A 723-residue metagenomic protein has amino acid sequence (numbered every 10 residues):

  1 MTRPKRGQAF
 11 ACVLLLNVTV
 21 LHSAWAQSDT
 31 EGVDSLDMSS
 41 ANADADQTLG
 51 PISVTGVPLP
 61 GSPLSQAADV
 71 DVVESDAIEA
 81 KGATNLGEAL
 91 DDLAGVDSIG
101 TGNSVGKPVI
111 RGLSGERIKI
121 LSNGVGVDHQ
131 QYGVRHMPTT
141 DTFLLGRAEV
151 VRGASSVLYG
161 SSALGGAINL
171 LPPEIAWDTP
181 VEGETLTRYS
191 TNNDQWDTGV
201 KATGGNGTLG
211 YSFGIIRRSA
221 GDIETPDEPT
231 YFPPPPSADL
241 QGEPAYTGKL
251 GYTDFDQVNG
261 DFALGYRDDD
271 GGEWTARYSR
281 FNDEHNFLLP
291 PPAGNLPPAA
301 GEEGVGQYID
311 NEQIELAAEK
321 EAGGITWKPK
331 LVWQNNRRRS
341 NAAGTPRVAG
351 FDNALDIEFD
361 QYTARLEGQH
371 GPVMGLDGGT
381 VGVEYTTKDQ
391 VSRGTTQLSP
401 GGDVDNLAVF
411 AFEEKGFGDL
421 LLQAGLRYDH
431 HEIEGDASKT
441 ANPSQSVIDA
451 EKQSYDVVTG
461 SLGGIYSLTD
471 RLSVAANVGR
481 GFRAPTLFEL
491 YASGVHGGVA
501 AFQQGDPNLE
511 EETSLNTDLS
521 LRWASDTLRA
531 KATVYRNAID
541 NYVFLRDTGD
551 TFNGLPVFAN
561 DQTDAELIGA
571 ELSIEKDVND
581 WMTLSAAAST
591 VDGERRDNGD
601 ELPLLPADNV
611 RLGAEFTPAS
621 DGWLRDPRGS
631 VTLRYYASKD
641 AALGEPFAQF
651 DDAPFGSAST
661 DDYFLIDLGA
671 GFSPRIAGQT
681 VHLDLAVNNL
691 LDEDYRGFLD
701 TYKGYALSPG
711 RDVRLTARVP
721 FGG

Functional and structural regions predicted by a protein language model:
M1-G95, T203, V258, Y266 (+7 more regions): N-terminal Sec signal peptide and the immediately downstream disordered periplasmic leader that contains the TonB box
F10-L14, Q27, L49, G214 (+6 more regions): Conserved C-terminal beta-signal and adjacent last beta-strands/turns of outer-membrane beta-barrel proteins
V33-P180, D194, P291-G294, Q334 (+2 more regions): Acidic, small-polar-rich N-terminal luminal/periplasmic segments of exported/outer-membrane proteins
W177-P180, E184-L186, S190, D197 (+2 more regions): Periplasmic-side early beta-strands and strand-to-turn transitions of outer-membrane beta-barrels
T253-Q257, G271-G323, W327, N335-Q361 (+3 more regions): Flexible loop and strand-edge segments within Gram-negative outer membrane beta-barrel domains
R267, L376-G378, E384, S399-I539 (+1 more regions): Structural signature of Gram-negative outer-membrane beta-barrels, strongest in the C-terminal barrel of TonB-dependent
L355-G368, A408-F410, Q504-E510, N516 (+2 more regions): Outer membrane beta-barrel strand-and-loop segments of large Gram-negative receptors, especially TonB-dependent
D377-G379, L422, Y535-I539, P556-G644 (+2 more regions): Gram-negative outer-membrane beta-barrel transporters
